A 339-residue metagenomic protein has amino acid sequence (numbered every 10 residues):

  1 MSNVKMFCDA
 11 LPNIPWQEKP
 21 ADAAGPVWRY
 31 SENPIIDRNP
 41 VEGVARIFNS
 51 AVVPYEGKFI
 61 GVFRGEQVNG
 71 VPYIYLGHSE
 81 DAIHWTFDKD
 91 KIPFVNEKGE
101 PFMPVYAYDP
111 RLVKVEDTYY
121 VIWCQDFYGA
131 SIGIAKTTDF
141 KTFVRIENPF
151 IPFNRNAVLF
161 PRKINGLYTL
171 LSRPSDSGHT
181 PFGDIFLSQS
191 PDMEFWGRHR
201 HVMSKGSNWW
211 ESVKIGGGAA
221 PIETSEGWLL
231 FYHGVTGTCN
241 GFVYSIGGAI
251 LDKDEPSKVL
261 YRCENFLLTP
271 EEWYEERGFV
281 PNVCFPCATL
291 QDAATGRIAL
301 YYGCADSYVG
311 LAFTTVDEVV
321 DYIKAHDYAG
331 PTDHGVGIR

Functional and structural regions predicted by a protein language model:
M1-V105, V113-V213, I222-F279, A293-R297 (+1 more regions): Beta-rich carbohydrate-recognition and catalytic domains
A219: Catalytic core of Fe(II)/2-oxoglutarate
V283: Aromatic sugar-binding surface patches on proteins that engage polysaccharides or sugar-phosphate polymers
C287, Q291: C-terminal substrate/ligand-recognition segments
